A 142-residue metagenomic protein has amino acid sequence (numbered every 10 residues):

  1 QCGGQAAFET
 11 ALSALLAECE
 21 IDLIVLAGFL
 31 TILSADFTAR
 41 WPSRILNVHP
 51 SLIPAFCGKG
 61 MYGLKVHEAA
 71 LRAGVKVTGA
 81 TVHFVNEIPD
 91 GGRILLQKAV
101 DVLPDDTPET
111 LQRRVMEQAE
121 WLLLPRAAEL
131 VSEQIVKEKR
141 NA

Functional and structural regions predicted by a protein language model:
Q1-A142: One-carbon transfer enzymes
